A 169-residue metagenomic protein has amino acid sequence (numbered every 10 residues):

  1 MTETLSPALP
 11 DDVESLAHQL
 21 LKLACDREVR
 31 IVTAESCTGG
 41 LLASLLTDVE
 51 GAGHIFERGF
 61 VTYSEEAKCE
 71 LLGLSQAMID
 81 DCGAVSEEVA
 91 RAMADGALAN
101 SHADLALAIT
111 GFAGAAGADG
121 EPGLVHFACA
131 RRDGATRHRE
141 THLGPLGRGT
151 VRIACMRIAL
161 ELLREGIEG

Functional and structural regions predicted by a protein language model:
M1-G169: Short alpha-helical segments enriched in small residues
